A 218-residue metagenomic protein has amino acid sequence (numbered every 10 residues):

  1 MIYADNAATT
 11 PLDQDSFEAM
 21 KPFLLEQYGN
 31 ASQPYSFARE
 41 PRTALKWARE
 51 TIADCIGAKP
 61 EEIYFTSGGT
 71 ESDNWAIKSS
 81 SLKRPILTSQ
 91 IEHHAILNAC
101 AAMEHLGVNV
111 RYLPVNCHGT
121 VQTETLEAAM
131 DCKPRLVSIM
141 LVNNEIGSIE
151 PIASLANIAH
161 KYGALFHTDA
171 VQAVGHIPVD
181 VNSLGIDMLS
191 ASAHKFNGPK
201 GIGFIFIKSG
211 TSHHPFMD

Functional and structural regions predicted by a protein language model:
M1-D218: Pyridoxal 5′-phosphate
